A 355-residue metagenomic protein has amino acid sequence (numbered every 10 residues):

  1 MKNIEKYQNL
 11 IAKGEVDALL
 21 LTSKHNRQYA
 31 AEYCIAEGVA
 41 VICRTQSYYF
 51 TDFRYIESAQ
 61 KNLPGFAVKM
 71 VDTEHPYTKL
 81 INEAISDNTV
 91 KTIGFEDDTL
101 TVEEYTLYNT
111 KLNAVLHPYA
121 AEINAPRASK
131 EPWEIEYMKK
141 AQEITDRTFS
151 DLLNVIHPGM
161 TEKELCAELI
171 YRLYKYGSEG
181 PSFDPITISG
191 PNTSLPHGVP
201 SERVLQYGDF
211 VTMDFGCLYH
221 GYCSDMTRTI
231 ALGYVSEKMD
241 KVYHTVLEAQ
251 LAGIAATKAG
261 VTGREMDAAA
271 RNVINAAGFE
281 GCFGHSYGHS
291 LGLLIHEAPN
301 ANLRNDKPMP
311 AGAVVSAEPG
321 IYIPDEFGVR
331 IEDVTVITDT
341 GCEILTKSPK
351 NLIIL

Functional and structural regions predicted by a protein language model:
M1-L355: Active-site neighborhoods and metal-handling regions in enzymes and metal-associated proteins
